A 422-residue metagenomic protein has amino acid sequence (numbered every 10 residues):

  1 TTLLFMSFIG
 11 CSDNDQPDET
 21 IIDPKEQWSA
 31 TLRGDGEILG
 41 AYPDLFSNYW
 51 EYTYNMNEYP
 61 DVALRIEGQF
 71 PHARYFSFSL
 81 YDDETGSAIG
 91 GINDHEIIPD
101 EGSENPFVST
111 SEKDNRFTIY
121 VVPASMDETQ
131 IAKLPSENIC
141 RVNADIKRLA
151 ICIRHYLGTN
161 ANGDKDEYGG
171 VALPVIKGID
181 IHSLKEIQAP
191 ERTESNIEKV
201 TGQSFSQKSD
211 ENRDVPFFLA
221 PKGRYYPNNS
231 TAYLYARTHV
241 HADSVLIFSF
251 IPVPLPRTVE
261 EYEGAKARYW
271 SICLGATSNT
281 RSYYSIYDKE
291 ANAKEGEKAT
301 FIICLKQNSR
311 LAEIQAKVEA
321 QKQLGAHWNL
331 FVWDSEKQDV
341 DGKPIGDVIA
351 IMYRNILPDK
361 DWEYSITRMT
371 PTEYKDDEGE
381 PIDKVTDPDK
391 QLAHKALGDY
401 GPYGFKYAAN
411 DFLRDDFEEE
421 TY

Functional and structural regions predicted by a protein language model:
L4-E26: Bacterial Sec-dependent N-terminal signal peptides
E19-Y422: A compositional/structural signature for long, glycine/proline-rich flexible linkers and loops on extracytoplasmic
